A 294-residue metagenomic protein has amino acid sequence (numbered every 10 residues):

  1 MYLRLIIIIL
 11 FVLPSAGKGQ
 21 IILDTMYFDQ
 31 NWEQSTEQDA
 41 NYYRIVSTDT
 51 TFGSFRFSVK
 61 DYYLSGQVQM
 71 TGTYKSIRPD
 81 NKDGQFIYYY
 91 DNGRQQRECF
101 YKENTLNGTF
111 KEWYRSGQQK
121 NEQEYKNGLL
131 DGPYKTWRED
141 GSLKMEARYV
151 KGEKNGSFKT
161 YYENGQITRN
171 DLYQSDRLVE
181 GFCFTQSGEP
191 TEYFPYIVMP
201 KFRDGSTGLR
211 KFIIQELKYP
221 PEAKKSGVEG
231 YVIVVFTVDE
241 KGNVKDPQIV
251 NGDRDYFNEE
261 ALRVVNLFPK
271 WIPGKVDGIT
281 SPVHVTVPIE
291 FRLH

Functional and structural regions predicted by a protein language model:
M1-M26, I213: Bacterial Sec-dependent N-terminal signal peptides
G19-R138, S142-V150, K154-T160, Q166-Q174 (+2 more regions): Periodic aromatic/glycine/histidine/acidic cluster detector with a strong bias toward beta-strand repeat architectures
G53, D80, R203-T207, D255 (+1 more regions): Soluble non-cytosolic domains of exported or imported proteins
Y89, Y161, D239, E290-H294: Solvent-exposed residues in well-ordered beta-strands and their adjoining turns, especially edge/terminal strands
G156, V179-E180, R254-R263: A short, polar/charged loop-to-alpha-helix boundary motif
K201-V235, L262-H294: Short proline/glycine- and basic residue-enriched helix-capping loop/turn segments at helix->loop/beta transitions
V238-V244: Short, glycine-anchored, charge-dense loop/turn motifs used at functional sites
V244, I249-N258: Short glycine/proline-centered loop/turn elements that form peptide/ligand docking sites
